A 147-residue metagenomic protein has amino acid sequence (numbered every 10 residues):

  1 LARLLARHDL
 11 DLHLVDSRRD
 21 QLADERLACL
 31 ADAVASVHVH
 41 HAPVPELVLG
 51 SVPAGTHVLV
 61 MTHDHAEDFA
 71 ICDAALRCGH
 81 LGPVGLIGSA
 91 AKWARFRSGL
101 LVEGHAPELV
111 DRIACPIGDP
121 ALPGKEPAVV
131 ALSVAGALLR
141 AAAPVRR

Functional and structural regions predicted by a protein language model:
L1-P53, A70: Hydrophobic, well-ordered beta-alpha structural blocks that scaffold small-molecule cofactor pockets
R3-D11, V15, D32, A54-H57 (+2 more regions): SAM-dependent methyltransferases
L5, D9, A75-G79, L100-G104: Active-site catalytic pocket residues across diverse enzymes, especially alpha/beta-hydrolases
D9, S36-V37, H80-L81, L109-V110: A generic structural signal for alpha->beta connector loops
H13-V15, H40, H57-L59, G85 (+1 more regions): Hydrophobic/aromatic beta-strand patches that form the interior of the parallel beta-sheet core in alpha/beta enzyme
S17, A42-P43, T62-D64, P116-I117: Fold-independent oxyanion-binding glycine-rich loops and adjacent beta-strand/coil segments at enzyme active sites
H57-G99: ADP-ribose/adenylate-binding Rossmann-like module
L81, I87-R147: Adenosine-phosphate binding glycine-rich loop
